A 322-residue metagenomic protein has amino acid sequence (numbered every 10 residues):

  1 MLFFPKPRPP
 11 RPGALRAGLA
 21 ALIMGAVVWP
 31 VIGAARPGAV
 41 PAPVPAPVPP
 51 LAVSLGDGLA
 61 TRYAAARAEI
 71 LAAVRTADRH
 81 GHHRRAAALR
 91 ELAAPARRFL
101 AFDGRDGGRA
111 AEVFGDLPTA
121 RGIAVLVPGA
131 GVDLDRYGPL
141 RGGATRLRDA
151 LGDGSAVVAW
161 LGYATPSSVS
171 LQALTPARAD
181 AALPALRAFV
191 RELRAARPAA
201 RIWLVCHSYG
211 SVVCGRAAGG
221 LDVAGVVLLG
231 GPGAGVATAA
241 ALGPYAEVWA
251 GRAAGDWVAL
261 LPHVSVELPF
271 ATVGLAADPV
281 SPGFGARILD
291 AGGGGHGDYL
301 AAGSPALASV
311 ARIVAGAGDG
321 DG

Functional and structural regions predicted by a protein language model:
M1-P139, G316-G322: Flexible, membrane-associating and regulatory peripheral segments of lipid-active enzymes
F3-K6, A185-F189: Well-ordered alpha-helical segments embedded in enzymatic catalytic cores
A110-F114, R191, C214-R216, V236-A239: Generic recognition of flexible, low-complexity loop/linker segments
G122-A124, R201-W203, G225: Structural motif
L126-V127, V205, G251: Short hydrophobic segments within beta-strands
A130-D133, G138-T145, A150-A188, A196-A200 (+2 more regions): Lipolytic serine-hydrolase domain surface
L186-A188, E192, S208-Y209: Well-ordered beta-sheet/strand-loop patches within structured domains
V205-G215: Gly/Ala-rich beta-loop-alpha elbow adjacent to hydrolase catalytic centers
